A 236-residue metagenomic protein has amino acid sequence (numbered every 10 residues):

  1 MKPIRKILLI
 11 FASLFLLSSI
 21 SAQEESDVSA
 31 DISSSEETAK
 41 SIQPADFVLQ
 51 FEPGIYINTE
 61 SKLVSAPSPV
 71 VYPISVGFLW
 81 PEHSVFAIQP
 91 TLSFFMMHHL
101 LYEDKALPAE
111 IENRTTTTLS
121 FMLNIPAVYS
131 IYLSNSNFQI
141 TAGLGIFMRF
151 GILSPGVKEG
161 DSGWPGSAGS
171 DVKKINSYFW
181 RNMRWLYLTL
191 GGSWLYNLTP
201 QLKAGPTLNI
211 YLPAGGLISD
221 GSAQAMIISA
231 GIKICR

Functional and structural regions predicted by a protein language model:
M1-L8: Bacterial N-terminal signal peptides that target proteins for export
L9-L16: Bacterial N-terminal signal peptides
A22-A87, I218, K233-R236: Short glycine/proline- and aromatic-enriched beta-strand/turn motifs that initiate or cap beta-hairpins
I32, I57-S65, S93-S120, I152-N182 (+2 more regions): Flexible, solvent-exposed loop segments that connect beta-strands
Q43-F47, A66-Y72, M96, T115-L123 (+3 more regions): Residues that define the transmembrane beta-barrel architecture of outer-membrane proteins
V48-Y56, Q89-F95, T141-F147, T207-N209: Transmembrane beta-strands of outer-membrane beta-barrel proteins
F51-P53, S84, P90, S136-F138 (+1 more regions): Polar/charged side chains located within well-ordered beta-strands of beta-rich proteins
W80-P81, L123-A223, I232-R236: Outer-membrane beta-barrel transmembrane domain signature
